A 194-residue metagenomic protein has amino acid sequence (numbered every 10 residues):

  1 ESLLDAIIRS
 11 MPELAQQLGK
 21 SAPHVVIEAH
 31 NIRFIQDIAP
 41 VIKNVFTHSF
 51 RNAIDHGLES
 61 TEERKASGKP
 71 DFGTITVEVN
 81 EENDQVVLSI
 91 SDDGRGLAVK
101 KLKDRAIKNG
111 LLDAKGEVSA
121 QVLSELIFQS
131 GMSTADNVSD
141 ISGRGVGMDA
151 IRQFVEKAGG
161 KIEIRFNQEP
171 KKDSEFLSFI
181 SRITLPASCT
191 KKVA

Functional and structural regions predicted by a protein language model:
E1-S2, S60: Secondary-structure junction/capping motif
S2-Q16: Short beta-to-alpha transition helix within the HATPase_c
E13, Q17-V25: Conserved NTPase motor "head" modules and their coupling/switch loops across ABC/AAA+ ATPases, GTPases, and GHKL ATPases
A22, V26, R33, D37-P40 (+1 more regions): Conserved glycine-centered short motifs in functionally critical loops
